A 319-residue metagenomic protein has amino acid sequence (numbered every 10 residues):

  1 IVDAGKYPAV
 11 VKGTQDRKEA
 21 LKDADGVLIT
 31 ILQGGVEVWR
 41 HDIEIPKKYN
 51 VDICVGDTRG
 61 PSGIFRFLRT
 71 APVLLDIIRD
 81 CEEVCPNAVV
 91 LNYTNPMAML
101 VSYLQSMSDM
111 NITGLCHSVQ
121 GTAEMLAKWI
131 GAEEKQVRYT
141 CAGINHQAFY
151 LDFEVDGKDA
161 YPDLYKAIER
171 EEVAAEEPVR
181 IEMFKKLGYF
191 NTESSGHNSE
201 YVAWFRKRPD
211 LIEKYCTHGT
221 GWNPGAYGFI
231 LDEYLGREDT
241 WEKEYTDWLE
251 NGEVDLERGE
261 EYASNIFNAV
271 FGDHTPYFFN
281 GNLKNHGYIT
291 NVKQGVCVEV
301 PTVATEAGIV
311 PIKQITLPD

Functional and structural regions predicted by a protein language model:
I1, L28, G34: Ligand-binding pocket scaffold of soluble enzyme catalytic domains
I1-D23, E37-R40: Conserved N-terminal Rossmann-fold NAD(P) cofactor-binding segment
L21-I31: N-terminal Rossmann-like NAD(P) cofactor-binding module of classical short-chain dehydrogenase/reductase
Q33-M107: Rossmann-fold NAD(P)-binding glycine/threonine-rich loop
V73-I77, T122, R208, Y262: Alpha-helical packing segments of well-folded alpha/beta enzyme cores
D76-Y150, E154-V155: Internal, well-ordered domain-core segments that constitute the primary functional module of diverse proteins
W129-D319: Long, compositionally biased stretches enriched for glycine and/or charged residues
